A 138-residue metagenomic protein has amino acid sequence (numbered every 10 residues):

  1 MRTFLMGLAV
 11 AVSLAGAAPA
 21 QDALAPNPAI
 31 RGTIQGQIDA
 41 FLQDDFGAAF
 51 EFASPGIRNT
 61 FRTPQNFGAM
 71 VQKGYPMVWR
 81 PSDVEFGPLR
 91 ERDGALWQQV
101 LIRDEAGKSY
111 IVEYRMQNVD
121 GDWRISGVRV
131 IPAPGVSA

Functional and structural regions predicted by a protein language model:
M1-F4: Positively charged n-region of N-terminal signal peptides that target proteins for export
M6-A15: Bacterial N-terminal signal peptides
G16-A20: Sec/Tat signal peptide C-region and signal peptidase I cleavage site
Q21-P28: TPR-adjacent "capping" and linker segments in tetratricopeptide-repeat scaffold/adaptor proteins
P28-G32, G36, F46-D93: Short solvent-exposed beta->alpha transition segments
P88-A138: Exposed beta-sheet edge and beta->alpha loop/turn motif
